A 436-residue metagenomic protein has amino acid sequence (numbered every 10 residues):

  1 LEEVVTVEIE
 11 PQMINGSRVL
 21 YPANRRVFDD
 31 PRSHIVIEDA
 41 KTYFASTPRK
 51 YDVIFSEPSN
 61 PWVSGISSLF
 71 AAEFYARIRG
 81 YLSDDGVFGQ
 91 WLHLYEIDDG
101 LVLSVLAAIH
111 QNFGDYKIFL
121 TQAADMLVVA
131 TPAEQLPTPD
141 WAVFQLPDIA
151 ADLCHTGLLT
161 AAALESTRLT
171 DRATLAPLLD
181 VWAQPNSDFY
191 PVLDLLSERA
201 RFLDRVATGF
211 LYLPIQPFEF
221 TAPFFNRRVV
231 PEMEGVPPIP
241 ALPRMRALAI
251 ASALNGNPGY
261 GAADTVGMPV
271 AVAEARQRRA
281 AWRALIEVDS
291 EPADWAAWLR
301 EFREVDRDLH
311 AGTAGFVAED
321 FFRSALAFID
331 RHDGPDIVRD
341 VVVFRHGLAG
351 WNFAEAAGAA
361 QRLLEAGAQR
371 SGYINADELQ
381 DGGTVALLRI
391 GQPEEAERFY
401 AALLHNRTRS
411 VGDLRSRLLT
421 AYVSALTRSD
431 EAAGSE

Functional and structural regions predicted by a protein language model:
L1-L106, H110-N112: The AdoMet/dcAdoMet-binding core of the Class I SAM-like
D39-K41, S46-P48, S67, D115-G312 (+2 more regions): Soluble small-group transferase modules, centered on the S-adenosyl donor enzyme superfamily
V128, I374-I390, D413-D430: TPR/TPR-like alpha-solenoid helical repeat scaffolds
A275-E287, G315-I329, A354-G367, P393-R407 (+1 more regions): Alpha-helical repeat scaffolds
S290-V305, H332-V342, R370-D381, R407-R417: Generic helix N-cap/helix-start motif at coil->alpha-helix transitions
E304-L309, V343-G347, G383-T384, V423: Conserved small-residue packing positions in alpha-helical repeats and bundles
V341-F353, E365-A368: Alpha-helical adaptor scaffolds
